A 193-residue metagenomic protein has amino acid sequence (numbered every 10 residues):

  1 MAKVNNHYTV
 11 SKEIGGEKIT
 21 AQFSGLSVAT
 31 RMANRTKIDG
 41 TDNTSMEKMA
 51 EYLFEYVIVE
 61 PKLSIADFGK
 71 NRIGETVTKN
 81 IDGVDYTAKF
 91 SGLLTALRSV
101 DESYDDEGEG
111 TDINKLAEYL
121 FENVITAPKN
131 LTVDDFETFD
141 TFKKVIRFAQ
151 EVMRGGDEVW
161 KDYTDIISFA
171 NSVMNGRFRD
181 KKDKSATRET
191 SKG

Functional and structural regions predicted by a protein language model:
M1-Y8, G193: Short, intrinsically disordered N-terminal pre-domain segments
G15-G193: Short, surface-exposed, charged amphipathic helix/loop patches that serve as local interaction elements
